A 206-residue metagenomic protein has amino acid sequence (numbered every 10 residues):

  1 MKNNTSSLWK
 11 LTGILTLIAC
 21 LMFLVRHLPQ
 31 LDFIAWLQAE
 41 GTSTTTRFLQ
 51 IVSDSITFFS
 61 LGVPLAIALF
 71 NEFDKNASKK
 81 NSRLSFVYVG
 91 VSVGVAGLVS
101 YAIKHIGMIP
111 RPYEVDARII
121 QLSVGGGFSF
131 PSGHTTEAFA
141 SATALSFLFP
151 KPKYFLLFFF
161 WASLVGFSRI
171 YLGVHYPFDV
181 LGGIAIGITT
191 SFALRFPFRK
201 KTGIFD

Functional and structural regions predicted by a protein language model:
M1-P64, Y101-G125: N-terminal transmembrane-helix/juxtamembrane module of multi-pass inner/ER membrane proteins
K2-N3, N71, R118-D206: Membrane-embedded catalytic cores of phosphoryl/pyrophosphoryl-handling enzymes
S6-I14, R83-S92, Y154-L157, F178-G182: Alpha-helical transmembrane segments of integral membrane proteins
A19-V25, G94-V99, W161-V174: Aromatic-anchored segments of alpha-helical transmembrane domains
T44-T45, A77-L84, P150-L156: Membrane-helix interface segments
I56-S60, G90, G94, T136: Residue-level signal for the membrane-embedded core of alpha-helical transmembrane segments, especially mid-helix
A66-V99: Interfacial segments of alpha-helical transmembrane regions
V87-P110, H175-F192: Hydrophobic alpha-helical transmembrane segments of integral membrane proteins
